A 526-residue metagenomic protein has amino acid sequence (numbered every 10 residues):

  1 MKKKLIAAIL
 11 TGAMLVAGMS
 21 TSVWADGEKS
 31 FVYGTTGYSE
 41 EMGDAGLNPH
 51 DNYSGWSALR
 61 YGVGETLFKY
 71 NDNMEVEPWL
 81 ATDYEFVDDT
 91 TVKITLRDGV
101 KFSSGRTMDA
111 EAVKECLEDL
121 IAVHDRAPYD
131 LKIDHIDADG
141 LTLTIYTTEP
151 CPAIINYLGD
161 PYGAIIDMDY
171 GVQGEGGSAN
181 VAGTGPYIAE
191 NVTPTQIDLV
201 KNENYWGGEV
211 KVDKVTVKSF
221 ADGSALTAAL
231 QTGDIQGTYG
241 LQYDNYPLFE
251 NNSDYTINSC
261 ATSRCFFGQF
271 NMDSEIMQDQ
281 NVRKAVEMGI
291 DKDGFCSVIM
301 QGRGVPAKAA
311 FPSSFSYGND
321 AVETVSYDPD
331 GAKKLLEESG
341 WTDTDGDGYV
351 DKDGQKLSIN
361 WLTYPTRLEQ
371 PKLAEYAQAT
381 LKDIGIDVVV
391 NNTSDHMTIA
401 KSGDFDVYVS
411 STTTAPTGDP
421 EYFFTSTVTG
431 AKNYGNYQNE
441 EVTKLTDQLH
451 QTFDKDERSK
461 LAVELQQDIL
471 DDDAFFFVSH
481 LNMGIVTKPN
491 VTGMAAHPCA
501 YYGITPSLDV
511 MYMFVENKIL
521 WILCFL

Functional and structural regions predicted by a protein language model:
G34-V87, A182-G183: N-terminal lobe/hinge region of extracytoplasmic solute-binding protein
Y53-S54, E75, G159-V210, K214 (+3 more regions): Gly/Pro-rich hinge or "lid" segments in bacterial periplasmic/extracellular proteins
T82-V123, I276-Q278: Aromatic- and charge-enriched surface segment that lines or borders ligand/interaction sites
E85-D89, K93, P128-Y170: Surface-exposed binding/hinge segments that line and control ligand-binding clefts or catalytic entry sites
Q196, G289-N319, E369-Q378, A400-L526: Detector for C-terminal structural segments
E203-L248, D387: Ligand-site clamp/hinge motif
P306-T344, P365-P371: Structural transition elements
T342-T414: Ligand/substrate-recognition segments at binding pockets and active sites
